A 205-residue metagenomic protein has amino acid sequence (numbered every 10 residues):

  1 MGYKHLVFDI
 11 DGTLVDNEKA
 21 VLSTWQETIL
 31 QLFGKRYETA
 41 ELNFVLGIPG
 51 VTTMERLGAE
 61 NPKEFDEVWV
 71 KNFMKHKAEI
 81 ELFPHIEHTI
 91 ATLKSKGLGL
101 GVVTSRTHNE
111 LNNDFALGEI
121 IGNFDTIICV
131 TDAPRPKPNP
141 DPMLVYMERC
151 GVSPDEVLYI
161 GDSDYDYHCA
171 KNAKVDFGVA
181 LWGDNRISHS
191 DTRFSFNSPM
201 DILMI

Functional and structural regions predicted by a protein language model:
M1-K4, K94, T107-H108, N112-I205: Asp-based, Mg2+/Mn2+-dependent phosphohydrolase catalytic module
G2-H88, K96: N-terminal helical cap/lid subdomain that shapes the substrate entry/recognition surface in HAD-like hydrolases
T13, T104-R106: Conserved phosphate-coupling serine/threonine residues in phosphotransfer and NTP-handling enzymes
R36, F44, I80, S105 (+2 more regions): Non-catalytic, surface-exposed connector residues within folded enzymatic/regulatory domains
E87-I90, Y167: Short amphipathic alpha-helical segments and helix-helix/interface helices
